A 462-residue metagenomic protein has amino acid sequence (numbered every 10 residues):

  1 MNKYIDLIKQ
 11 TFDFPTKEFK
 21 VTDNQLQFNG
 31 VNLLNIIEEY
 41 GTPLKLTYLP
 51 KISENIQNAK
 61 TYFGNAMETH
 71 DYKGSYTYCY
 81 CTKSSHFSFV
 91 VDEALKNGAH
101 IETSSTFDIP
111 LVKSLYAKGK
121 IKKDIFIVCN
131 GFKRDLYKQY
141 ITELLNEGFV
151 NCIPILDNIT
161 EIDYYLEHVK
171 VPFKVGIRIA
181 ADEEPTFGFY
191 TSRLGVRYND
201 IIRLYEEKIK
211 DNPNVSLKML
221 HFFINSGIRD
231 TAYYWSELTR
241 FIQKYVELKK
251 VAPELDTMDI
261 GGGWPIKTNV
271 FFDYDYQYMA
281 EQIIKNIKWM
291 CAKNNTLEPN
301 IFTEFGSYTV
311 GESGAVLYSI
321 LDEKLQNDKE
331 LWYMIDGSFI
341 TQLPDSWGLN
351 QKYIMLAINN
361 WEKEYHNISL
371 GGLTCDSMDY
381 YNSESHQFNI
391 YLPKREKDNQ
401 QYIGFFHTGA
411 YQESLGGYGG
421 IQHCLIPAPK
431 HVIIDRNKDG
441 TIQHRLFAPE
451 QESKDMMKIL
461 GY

Functional and structural regions predicted by a protein language model:
M1-F173, I177, R203-E206, K210-S216 (+2 more regions): A charged N-terminal "starter" segment
M1-K9, F14, A181-K329: Active-site loop/helix belt of alpha/beta enzymes
I52, K83, S105, I177 (+5 more regions): Conserved, mostly hydrophobic/aromatic
S84-H86, F107-D108, G131-D135, N158-T160 (+7 more regions): Active-site-proximal loop/turn and secondary-structure-junction residues that shape catalytic pockets, frequently
V91-D92, K113-L115, K138-E143, Y164-V169 (+7 more regions): Short acidic, glycine/serine/threonine-rich loops at helix termini
K120-I121, N146-G148, H168-K170, T186 (+5 more regions): Solvent-exposed alpha-helices and their adjacent loops that cap or buttress functional pockets in soluble metabolic
I155, G176-A180, H221-F223, D259-G261 (+2 more regions): Short beta-strand segments
Q282-I284, K288-Y462: Charged (often Lys/Glu-rich) extended helix/loop segments that serve as interaction or gating elements
